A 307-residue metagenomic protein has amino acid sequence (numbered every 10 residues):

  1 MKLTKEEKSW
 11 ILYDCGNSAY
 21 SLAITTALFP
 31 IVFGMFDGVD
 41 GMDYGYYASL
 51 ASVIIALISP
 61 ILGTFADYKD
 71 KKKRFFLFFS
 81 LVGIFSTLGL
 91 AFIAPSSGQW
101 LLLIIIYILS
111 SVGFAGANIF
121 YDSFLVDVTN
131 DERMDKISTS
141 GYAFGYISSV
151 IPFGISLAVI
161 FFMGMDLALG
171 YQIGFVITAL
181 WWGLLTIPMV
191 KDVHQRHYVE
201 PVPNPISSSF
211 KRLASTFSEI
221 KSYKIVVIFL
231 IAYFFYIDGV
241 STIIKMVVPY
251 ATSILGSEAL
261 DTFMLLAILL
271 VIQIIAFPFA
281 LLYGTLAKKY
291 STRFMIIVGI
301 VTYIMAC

Functional and structural regions predicted by a protein language model:
M1-A56, I225-L265, L270: Helix-loop boundary and gating motifs at the non-cytosolic
M1-K8, H194-L230: Juxtamembrane intracellular "pre-TM" segments in multi-pass secondary transporters
L57-K71, P278-T292: Helix-to-loop junctions at the C-terminal end of transmembrane segments in multipass secondary transporters
R74-G89, F294-C307: Structural signature of the two symmetry-related core transmembrane helices
S86, I93, G98-A117, F235: Hydrophobic core of transmembrane alpha-helices in multi-pass small-molecule transporters, especially MFS/SLC-type
I106-F144: Cytoplasmic helix-loop-helix junction between adjacent transmembrane helices in 12-TM secondary transporters
K136-I160: Glycine-rich segments within core transmembrane alpha-helices of 12-TM secondary carriers
P152, S156-F162, A179-Y198: C-terminal membrane-cytosol helix-exit motif in multi-pass small-molecule transporters
